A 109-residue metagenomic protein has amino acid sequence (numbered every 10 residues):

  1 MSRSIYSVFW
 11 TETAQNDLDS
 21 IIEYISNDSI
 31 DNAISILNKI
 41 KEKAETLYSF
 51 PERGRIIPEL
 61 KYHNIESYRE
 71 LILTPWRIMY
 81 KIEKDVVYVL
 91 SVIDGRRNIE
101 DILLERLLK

Functional and structural regions predicted by a protein language model:
M1-K39: Arg/Lys-rich, positively charged N-terminal/basic patches that mediate binding to nucleic acids
I22, R69, S91: A cross-family signal for key residues in well-ordered alpha-helices that form functional helical elements
Y48, G54: Short proline/glycine- and basic residue-enriched helix-capping loop/turn segments at helix->loop/beta transitions
R55-D85: Basic/aromatic recognition patch in beta-strand/loop cores that engages polyanionic ligands
L73-R77, K81-K109: Enriched for short, Lys/Arg-rich terminal
